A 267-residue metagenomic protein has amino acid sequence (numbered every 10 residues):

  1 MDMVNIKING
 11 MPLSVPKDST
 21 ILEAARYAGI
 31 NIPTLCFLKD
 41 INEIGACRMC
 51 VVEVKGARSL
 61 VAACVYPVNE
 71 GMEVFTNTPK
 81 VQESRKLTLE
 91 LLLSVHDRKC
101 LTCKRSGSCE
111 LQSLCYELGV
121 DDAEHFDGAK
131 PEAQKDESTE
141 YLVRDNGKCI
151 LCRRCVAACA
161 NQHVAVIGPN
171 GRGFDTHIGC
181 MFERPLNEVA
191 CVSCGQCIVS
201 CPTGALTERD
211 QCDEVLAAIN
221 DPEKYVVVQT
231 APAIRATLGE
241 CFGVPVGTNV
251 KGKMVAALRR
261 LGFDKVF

Functional and structural regions predicted by a protein language model:
V4-N5, P12, K17-N77, V81-E83 (+1 more regions): Iron-sulfur-associated redox domains of electron-transfer enzymes in respiratory and anaerobic energy metabolism
N9-M11, V143-R144: Extended, non-catalytic structural segments that build the interaction scaffolds of large macromolecular assemblies
T20, R144, R154, Q196 (+1 more regions): Short Gly/charged-rich anion-binding patches and loops
E23, S113, A157, V199 (+1 more regions): Surface-exposed charge patches
R48-V189, S193, L206-T207, Q211-D221 (+1 more regions): Fe-S ferredoxin-like electron-transfer domains and their immediately adjacent linker/connector regions across
G195-D210, R259-R260: Phosphate/diphosphate-binding loops
